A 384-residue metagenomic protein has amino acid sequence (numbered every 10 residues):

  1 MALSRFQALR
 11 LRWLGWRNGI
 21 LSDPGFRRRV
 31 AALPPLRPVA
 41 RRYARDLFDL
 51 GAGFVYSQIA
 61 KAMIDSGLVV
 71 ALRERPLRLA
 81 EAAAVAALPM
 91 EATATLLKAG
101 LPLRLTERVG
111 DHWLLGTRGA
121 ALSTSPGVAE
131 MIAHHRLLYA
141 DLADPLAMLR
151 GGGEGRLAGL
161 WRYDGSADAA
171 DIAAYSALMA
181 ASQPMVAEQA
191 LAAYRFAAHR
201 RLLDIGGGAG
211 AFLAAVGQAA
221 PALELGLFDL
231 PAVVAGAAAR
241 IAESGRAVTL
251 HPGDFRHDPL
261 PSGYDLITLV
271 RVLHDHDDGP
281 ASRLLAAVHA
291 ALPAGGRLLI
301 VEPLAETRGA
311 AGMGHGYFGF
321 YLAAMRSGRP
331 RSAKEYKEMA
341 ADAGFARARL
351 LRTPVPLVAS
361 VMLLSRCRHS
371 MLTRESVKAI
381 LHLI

Functional and structural regions predicted by a protein language model:
A2-P102, F196, R201, I205-T373 (+1 more regions): Alpha-helical subdomain
F26-P76, A84-V85, M90-R200: Conserved Class I S-adenosyl-L-methionine-dependent methyltransferase catalytic core
